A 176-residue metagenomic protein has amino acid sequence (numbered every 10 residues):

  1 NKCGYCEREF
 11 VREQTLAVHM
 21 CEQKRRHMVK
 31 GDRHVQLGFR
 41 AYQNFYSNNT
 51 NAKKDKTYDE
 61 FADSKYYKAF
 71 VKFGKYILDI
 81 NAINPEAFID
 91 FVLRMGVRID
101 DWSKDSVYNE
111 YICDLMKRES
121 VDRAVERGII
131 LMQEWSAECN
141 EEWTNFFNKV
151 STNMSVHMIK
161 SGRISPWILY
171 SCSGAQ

Functional and structural regions predicted by a protein language model:
N1-F39: C-terminal recognition-helix end and immediately following basic linker of small zinc-binding "finger" domains
Y46-Q176: Intrinsically disordered, low-complexity acidic and serine/threonine/proline-rich regulatory regions
